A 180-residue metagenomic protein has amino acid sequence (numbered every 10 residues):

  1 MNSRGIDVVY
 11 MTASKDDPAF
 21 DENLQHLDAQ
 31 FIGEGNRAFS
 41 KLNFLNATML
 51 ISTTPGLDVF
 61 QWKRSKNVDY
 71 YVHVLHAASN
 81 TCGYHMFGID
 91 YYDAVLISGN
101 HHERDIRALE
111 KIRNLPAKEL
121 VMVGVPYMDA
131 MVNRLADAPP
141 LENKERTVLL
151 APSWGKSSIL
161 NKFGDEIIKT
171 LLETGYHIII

Functional and structural regions predicted by a protein language model:
M1-L42: N-terminal pre-catalytic "stem/leader" segment of glycosyltransferase-like enzymes
I6-K15, V95-N100, I178-I180: Short internal beta-strands
K41-L57: Short N-terminal targeting/anchoring amphipathic segment
T48-M49, Y70, A94, T147 (+1 more regions): Structural motif
D58, L75-H85: A short, histidine- and acid-enriched strand-loop-helix "catalytic/donor-clamping" loop that lines the nucleotide-sugar
S65-S79: Active-site proximal beta-strand in glycosyltransferases
G88-K162: A nucleotide-sugar donor-handling region in carbohydrate enzymes
N161-I178: Short hydrophobic signal-anchor/transmembrane segments that target glycosyltransferases and glycosylation machinery
